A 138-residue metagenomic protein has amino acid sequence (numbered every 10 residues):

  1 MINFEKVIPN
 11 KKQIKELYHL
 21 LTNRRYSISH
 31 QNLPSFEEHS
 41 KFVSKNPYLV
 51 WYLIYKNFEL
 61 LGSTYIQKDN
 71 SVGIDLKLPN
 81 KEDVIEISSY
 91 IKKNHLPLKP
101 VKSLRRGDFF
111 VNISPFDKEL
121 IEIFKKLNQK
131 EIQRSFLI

Functional and structural regions predicted by a protein language model:
I2-H19: A short beta-loop-alpha structural element at the N-terminal edge of CoA-dependent acyl/N-acetyltransferase catalytic
R25-K41: Conserved GNAT-fold acetyl-CoA-binding loop/helix
F42-Y48: Short loop/turn motifs at secondary-structure junctions and domain boundaries
L49-G62, Q67: Conserved beta-hairpin
Q67-I87, N112-S114, R134: Conserved acetyl-CoA binding element of GNAT-fold acetyltransferases
N80-P100, K118-L127: Conserved acetyl-CoA-binding loop-helix of GNAT-fold acetyltransferases
K102-I121, L137-I138: Conserved beta-strand-loop-alpha-helix junction that forms the acyl-donor binding cleft
K130-I138: Conserved catalytic-core motifs of GNAT/GCN5-like acyltransferases
